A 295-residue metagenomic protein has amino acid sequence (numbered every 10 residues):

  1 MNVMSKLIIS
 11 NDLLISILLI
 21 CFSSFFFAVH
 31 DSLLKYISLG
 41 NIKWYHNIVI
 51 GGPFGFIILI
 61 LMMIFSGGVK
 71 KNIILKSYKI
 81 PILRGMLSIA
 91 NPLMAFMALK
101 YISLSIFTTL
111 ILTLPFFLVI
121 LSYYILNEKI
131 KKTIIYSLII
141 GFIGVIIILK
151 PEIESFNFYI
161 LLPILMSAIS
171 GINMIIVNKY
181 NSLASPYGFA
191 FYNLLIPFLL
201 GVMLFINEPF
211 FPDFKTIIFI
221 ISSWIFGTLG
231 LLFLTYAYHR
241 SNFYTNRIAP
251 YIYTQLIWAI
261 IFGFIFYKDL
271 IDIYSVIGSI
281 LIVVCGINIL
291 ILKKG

Functional and structural regions predicted by a protein language model:
N2-H46, E154-K179: Glycine-/small-residue-enriched transmembrane alpha-helix faces in small-molecule transporters and effluxers
S5-I9, G55-K76, I143-S155, P197-I218 (+2 more regions): Membrane-interface helix-cap regions at the ends of transmembrane helices in multi-pass membrane proteins
I15-S23, V69-M94, F158-M166, F211-G230: Loop-to-transmembrane-helix transition segments
S24, A28, I60, G85 (+8 more regions): Hydrophobic/small/kink-forming positions within alpha-helical transmembrane segments of polytopic membrane proteins
I42-A90, I169-I172, F191-E208, I225 (+1 more regions): Transmembrane alpha-helices of multi-pass small-molecule transport proteins
A95-M97, P115-Y136, Q255-V276: C-terminal transmembrane-helix exit sites in multi-pass transporters
F107-T113, N181-L195, L232-F264: Helix-helix packing/entry segments at the starts of transmembrane helices
T133-K150, Y274-K293: Hydrophobic transmembrane alpha-helices of multi-pass small-molecule transport proteins
